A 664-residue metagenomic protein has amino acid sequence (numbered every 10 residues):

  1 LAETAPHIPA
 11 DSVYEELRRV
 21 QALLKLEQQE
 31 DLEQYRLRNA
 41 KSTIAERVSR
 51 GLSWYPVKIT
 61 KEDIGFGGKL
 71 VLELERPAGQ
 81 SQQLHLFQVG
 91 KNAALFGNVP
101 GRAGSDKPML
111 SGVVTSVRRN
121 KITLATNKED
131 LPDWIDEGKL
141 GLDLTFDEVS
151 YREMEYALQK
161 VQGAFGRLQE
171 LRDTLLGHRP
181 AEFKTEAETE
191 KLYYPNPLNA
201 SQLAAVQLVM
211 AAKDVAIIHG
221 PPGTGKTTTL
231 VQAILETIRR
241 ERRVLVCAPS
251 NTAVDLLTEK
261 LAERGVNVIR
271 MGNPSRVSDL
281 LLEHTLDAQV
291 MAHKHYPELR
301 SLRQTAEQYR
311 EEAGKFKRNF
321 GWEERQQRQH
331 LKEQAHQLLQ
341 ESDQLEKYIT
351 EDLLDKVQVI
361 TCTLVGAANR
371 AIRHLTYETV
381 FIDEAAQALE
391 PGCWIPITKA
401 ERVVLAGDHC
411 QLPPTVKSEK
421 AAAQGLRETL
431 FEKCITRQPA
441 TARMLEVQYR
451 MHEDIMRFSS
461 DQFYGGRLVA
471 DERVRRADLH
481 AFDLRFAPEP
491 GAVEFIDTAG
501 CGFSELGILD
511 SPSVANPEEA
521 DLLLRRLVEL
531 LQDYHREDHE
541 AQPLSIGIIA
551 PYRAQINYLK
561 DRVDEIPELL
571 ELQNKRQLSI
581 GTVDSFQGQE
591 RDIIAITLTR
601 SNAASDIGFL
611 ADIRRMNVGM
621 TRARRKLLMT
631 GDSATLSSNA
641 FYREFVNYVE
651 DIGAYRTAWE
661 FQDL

Functional and structural regions predicted by a protein language model:
L1-V89: A helicase ATPase "motif cassette" and its flanking acidic/Ser/Thr-rich regulatory loops
D11, S81-Q207, E263, L281-Q308: Pre-ATPase regulatory/linker segments immediately N-terminal to the P-loop/RecA-like helicase/translocase core
L70-L72, I122, L627: Hydrophobic residues embedded in beta-strands of well-ordered beta-sheets
L95-G97, T363, T597: Residue-level recognition of conserved beta-strand edge/terminus positions
V99, M109, K128-W134, G177 (+5 more regions): ASCE P-loop NTPase helicase motor core
R240, S250, S275, E351 (+1 more regions): Conserved helicase motor core of SF1/SF2 NTP-dependent helicases
D287-Q334, I397, M620: ATP-hydrolysis module of ASCE/P-loop NTPase motor domains, specifically the Walker B Asp-Glu catalytic pair
R328-D343, Y552: Short amphipathic alpha-helical coiled-coil/interface segments
